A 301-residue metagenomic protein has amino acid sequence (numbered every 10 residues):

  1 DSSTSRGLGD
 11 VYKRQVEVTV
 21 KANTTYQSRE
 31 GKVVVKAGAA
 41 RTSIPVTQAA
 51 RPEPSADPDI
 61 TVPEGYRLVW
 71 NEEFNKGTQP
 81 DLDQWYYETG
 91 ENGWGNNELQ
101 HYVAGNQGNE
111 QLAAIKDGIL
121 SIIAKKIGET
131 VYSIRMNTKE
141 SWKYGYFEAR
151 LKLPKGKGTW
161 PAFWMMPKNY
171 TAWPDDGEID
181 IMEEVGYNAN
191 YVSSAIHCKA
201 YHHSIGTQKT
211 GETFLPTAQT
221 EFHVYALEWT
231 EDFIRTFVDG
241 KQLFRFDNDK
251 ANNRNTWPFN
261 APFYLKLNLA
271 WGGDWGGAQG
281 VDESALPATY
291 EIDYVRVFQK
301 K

Functional and structural regions predicted by a protein language model:
D1-Y12: Single conserved hydrophobic/aromatic residue that forms the stacking wall/gate of nucleotide- or nucleobase-binding
K13-K21: Strand-loop-strand motifs at the edges of beta-sheets in extracellular beta-sandwich domains
K21-Q27: Short, surface-exposed loop/turn segments at beta-strand-coil junctions that are enriched for proline with nearby
Q27-G38: A short beta-strand micro-motif common to beta-rich folds, especially ectodomain repeats
V46-P52: Interdomain boundary/hinge segments at the C-termini of tandem beta-sandwich modules
P52-K301: GH16 jelly-roll
